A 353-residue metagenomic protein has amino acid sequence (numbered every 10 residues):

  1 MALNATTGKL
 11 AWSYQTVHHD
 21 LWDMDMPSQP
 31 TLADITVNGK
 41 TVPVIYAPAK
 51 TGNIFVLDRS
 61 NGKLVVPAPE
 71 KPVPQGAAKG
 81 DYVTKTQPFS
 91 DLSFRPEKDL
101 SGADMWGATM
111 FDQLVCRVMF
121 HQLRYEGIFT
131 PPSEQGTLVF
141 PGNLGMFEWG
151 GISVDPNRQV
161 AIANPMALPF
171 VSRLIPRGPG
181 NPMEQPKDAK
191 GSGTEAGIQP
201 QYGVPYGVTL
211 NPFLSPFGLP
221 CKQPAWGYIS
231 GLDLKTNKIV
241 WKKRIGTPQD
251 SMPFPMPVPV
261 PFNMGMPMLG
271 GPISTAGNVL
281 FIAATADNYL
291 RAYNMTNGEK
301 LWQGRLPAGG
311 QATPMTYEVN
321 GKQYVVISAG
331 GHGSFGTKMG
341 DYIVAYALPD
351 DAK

Functional and structural regions predicted by a protein language model:
M1-K353: Beta-sheet-rich non-transmembrane sensory/scaffold domains
